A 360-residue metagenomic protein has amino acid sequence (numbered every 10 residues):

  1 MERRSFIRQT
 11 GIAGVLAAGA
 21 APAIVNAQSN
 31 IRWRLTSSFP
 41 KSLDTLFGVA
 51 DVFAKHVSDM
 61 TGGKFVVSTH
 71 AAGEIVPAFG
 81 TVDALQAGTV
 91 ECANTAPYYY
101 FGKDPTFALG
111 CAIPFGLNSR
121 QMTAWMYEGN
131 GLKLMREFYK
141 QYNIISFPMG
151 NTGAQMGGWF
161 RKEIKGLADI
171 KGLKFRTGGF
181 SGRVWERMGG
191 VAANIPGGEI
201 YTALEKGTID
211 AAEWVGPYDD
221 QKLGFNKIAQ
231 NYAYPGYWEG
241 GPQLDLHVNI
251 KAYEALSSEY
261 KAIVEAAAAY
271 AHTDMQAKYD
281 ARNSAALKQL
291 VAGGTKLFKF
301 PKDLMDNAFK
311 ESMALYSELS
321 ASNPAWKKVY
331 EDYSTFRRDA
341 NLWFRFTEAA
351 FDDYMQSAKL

Functional and structural regions predicted by a protein language model:
E2-G19, I24-M122, N130-L360: N-terminal secretory/targeting leader peptides
